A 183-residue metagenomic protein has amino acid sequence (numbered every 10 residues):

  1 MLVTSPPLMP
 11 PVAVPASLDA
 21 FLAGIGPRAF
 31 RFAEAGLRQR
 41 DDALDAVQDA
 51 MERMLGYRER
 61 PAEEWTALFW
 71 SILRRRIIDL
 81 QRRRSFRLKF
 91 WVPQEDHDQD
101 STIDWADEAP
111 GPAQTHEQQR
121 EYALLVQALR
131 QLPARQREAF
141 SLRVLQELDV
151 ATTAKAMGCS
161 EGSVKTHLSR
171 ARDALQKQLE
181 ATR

Functional and structural regions predicted by a protein language model:
M1-V12, A16-L18, K89-W91, K155-A156 (+1 more regions): C-terminal edge and immediately downstream basic/flexible tail or linker adjoining helix-turn-helix-like DNA-binding
L2-R31, A35, D41-L44, R60-P61: A short, charge-rich alpha-helical start-of-domain segment used by transcription regulators
P11-V12, D49-W65, R83-S85: Sigma70-family region 2
A16, D98-Q127: Acidic, proline/glycine-rich intrinsically disordered inter-domain spacer in sigma factors
A29, A33, A43-M54, F69-I72 (+3 more regions): Short, small-hydrophobic-rich alpha-helical interface motif
R74-P93, Q118: Arg/Lys-rich amphipathic alpha helix in sigma70-family domain 2
R130, A134-R135, Q146-S163: Helix-turn-helix DNA-binding module
A139-R143: A short pre-motif secondary-structure segment
